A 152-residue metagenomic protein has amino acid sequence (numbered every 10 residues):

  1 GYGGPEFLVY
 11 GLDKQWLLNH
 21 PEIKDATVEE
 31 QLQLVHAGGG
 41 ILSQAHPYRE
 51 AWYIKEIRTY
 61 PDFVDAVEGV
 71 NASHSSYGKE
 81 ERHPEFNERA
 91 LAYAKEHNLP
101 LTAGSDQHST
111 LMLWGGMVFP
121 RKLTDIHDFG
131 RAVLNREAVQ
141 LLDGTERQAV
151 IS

Functional and structural regions predicted by a protein language model:
Y2-N19, Q33, I41, E50-S152: Charged catalytic cores and adjacent phosphate/nucleic-acid-binding surfaces used for phosphate/nucleic-acid chemistry
L17-D25, A45-H46: Catalytic beta/alpha-barrel core
T27-Q31: Stable alpha-helical elements in mature extracytoplasmic
H36: Active-site and NAD+-binding cores of ADP-ribose-processing enzymes
